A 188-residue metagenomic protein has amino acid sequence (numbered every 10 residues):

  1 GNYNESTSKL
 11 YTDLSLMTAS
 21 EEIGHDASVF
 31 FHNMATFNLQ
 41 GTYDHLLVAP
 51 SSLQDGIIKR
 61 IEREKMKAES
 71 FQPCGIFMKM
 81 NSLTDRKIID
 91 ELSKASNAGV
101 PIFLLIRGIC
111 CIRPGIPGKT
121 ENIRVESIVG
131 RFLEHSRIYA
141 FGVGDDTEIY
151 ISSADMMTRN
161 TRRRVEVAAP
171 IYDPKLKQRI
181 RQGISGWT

Functional and structural regions predicted by a protein language model:
G1-D26, M34-Y43, L47-T188: PLD/PLD-like phosphodiesterase catalytic module centered on the HKD motif
